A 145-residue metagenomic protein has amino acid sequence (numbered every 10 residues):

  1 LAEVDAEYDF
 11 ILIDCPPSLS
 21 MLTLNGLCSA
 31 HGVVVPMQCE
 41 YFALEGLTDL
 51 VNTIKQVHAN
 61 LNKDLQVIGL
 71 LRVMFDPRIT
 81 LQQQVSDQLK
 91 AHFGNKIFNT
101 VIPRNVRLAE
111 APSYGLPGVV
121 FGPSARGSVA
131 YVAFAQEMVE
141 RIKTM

Functional and structural regions predicted by a protein language model:
A2-V106: Conserved catalytic-core segment of NTP-binding enzymes
A111-A133: C-terminal boundary of histidine-terminating zinc-finger modules
F134-M138: Hydrophobic "lid"/C-terminal helical patch of Rossmann-like NAD(P)-dependent dehydrogenase/epimerase domains
E140-M145: Generic C-terminal helix-cap and adjacent flexible tail
